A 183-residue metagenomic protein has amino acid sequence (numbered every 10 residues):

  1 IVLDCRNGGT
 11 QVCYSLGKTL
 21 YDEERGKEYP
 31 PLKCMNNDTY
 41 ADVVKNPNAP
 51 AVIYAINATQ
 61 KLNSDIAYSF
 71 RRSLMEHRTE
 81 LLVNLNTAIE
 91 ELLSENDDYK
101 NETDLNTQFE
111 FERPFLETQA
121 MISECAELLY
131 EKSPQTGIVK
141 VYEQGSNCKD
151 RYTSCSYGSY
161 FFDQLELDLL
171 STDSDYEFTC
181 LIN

Functional and structural regions predicted by a protein language model:
I1-K132: Mg2+-dependent endonuclease catalytic cores in nucleic-acid-processing enzymes, primarily RNase H-like
N7-G8, S146, S159: Short, glycine-/Ser/Thr-/acidic-enriched flexible segments
L62-I66, S146-T153: Phosphate/oxyanion-binding active-site loops and adjacent basic polyanion-contact surfaces
P134-G145: Short, solvent-exposed helix-loop connector elements
K149-Y152, S159-N183: Acidic two-metal-ion nuclease catalytic site recognized across multiple nuclease folds, prominently DnaQ/RNase D-T
